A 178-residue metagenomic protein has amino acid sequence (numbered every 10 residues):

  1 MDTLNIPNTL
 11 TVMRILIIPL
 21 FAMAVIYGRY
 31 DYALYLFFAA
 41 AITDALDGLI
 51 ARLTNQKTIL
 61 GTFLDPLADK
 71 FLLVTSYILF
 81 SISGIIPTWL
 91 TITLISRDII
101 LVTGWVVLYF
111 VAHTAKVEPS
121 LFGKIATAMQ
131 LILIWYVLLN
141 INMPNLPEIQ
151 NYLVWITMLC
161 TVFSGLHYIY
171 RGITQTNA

Functional and structural regions predicted by a protein language model:
M1-A178: Alpha-helical transmembrane bundles and membrane-interface segments of multipass inner-membrane proteins
